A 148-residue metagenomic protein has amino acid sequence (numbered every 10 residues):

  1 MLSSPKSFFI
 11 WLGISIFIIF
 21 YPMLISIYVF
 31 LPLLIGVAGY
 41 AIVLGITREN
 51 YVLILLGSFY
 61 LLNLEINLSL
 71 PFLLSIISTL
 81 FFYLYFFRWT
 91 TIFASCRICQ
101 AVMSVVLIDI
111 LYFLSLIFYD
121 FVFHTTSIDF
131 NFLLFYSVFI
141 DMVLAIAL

Functional and structural regions predicted by a protein language model:
M1-L148: Terminal, non-globular segments
